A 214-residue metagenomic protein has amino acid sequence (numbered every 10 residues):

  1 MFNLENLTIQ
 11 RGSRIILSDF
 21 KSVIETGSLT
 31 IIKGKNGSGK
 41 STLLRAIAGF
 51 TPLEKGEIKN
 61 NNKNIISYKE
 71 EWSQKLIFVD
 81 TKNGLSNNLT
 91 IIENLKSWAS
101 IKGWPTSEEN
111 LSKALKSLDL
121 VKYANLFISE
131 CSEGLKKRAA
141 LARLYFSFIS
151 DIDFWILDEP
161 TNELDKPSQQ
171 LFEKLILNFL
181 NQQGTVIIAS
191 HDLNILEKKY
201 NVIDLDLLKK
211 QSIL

Functional and structural regions predicted by a protein language model:
M1-T26, I31, E54: A short, flexible loop at the N-terminus of ABC-type nucleotide-binding domains that lies
K33-K35: The feature captures the beta-strand-to-loop junction immediately N-terminal to the Walker
A48: Helix-to-loop junction immediately C-terminal to a conserved catalytic motif
L53-S67, E71-W72: Conserved ABC transporter NBD signature motif
K82, N87-P105: Q-loop/switch helix immediately C-terminal to the Walker
E108-Y123: Conserved ABC ATPase "signature" region
F127-K136: Conserved ABC ATPase signature
D153-E159, L164: Catalytic Walker B motif of ABC-type/P-loop ATPase nucleotide-binding domains
